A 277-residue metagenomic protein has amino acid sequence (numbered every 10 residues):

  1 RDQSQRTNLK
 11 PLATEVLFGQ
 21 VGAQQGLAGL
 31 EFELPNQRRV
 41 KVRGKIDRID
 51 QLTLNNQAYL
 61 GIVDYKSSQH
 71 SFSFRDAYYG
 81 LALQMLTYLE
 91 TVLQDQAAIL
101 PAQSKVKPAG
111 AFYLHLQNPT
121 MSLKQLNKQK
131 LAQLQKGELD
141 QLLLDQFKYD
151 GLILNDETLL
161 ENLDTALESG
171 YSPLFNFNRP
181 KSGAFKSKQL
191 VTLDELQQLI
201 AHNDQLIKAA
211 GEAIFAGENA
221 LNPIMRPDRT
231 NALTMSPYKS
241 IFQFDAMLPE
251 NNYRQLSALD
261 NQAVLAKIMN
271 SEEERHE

Functional and structural regions predicted by a protein language model:
R1-E277: Structural signature of nuclease core domains in nucleic-acid processing machines
